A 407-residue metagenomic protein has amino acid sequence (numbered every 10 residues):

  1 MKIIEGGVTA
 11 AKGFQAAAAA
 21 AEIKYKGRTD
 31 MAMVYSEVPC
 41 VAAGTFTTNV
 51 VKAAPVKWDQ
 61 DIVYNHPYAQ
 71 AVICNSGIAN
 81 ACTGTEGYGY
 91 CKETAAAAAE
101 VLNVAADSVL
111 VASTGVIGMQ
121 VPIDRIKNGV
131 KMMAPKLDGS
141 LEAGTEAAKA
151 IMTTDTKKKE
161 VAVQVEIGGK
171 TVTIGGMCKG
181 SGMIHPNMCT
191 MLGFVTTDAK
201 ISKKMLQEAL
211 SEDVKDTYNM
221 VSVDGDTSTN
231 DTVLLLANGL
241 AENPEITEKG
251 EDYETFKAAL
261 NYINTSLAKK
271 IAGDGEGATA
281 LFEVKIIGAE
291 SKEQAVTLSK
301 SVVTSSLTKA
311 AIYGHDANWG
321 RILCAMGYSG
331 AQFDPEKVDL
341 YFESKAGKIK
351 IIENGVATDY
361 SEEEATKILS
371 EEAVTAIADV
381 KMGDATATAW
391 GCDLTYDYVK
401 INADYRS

Functional and structural regions predicted by a protein language model:
M1-N75, A79-G89, A99-S407: A structural signal for small-residue-enriched, beta-sheet-centric alpha/beta enzyme cores and oligomeric scaffold folds
A95: Generic structural marker for isolated residues within well-ordered, non-membrane alpha-helices of soluble domains
